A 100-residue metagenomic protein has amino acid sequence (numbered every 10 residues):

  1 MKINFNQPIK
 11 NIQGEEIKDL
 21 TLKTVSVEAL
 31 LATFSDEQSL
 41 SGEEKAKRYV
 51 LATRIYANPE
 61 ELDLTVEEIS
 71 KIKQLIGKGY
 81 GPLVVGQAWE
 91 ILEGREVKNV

Functional and structural regions predicted by a protein language model:
M1-V100: Positively charged, low-complexity terminal tracts and the immediately adjacent first secondary-structure elements
